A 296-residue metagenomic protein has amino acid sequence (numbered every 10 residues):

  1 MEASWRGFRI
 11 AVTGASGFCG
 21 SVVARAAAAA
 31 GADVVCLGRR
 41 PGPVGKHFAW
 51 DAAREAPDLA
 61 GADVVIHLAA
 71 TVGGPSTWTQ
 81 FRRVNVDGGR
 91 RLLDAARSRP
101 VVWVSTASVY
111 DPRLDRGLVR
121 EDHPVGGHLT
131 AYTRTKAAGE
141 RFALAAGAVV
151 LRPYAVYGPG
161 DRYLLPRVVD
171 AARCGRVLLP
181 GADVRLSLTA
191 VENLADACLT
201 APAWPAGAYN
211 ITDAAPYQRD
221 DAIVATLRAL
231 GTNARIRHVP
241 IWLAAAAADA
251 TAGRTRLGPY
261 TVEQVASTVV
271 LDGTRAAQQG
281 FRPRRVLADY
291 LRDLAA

Functional and structural regions predicted by a protein language model:
M1-E2, G273-A296: Amphipathic terminal alpha-helices
I10-A29: N-terminal Rossmann NAD(P)H-binding glycine-rich loop of SDR-like oxidoreductase domains
G42, A49-R91, A95, V109-P112: NAD(P)H-binding glycine-rich loop region in Rossmannoid oxidoreductase-like domains and their noncatalytic homologs
R91-A131: Conserved Rossmann-fold NAD(P)-dependent oxidoreductase catalytic core, especially the SDR/UDP-sugar
R134, R162-R167, P180-P202, A206-N210: Substrate-positioning beta->alpha
E140-P159: Conserved beta-loop-beta element that borders a ligand/cofactor-binding pocket
A197-L257, R292-A295: Mid/C-terminal beta-alpha module of Rossmann-like enzyme folds, strongest in SDR-family dehydrogenases/epimerases
I241-Q279: A hydrophobic C-terminal alpha-helical subdomain
